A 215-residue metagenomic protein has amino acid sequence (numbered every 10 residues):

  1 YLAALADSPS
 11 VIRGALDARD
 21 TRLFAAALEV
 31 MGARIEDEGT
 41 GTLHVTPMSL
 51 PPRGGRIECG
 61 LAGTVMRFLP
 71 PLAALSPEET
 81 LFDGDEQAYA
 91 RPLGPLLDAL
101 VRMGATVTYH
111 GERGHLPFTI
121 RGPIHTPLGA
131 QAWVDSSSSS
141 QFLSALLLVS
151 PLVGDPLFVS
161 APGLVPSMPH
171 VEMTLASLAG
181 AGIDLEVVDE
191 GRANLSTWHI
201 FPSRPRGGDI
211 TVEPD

Functional and structural regions predicted by a protein language model:
Y1-D215: Structural preference for solvent-exposed beta-strand-turn elements and adjacent flexible terminal/loop segments within
